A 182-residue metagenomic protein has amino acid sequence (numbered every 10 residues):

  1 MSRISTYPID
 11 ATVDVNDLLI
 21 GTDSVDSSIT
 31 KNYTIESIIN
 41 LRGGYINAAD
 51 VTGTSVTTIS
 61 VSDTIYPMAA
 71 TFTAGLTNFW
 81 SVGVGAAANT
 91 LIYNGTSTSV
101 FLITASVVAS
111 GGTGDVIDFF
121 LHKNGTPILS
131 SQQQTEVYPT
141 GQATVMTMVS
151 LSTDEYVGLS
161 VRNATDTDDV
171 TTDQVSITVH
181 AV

Functional and structural regions predicted by a protein language model:
M1-R42, G112-D115, K123-P127, Y138-Q142 (+2 more regions): Extracellular repetitive beta-rich solenoid segments
D17, S97, T153-E155: Surface-exposed loop/turn positions
G21, Q132-Q133: Short beta-strand segments that buttress and anchor functional surface loops
I39-D115, S131-Q132, Y138-P139, M146 (+1 more regions): Terminal (often C-terminal
V149-N163: Noncatalytic modules at the cell exterior or secretory-pathway interfaces, chiefly beta-strand-rich lectin/adhesion
